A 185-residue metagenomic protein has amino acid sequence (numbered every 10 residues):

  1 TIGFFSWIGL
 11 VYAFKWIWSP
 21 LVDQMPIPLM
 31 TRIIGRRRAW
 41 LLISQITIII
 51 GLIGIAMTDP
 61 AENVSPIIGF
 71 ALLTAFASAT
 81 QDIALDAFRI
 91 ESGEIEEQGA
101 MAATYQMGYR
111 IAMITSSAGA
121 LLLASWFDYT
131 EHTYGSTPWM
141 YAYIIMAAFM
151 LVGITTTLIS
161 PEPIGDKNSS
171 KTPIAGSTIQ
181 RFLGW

Functional and structural regions predicted by a protein language model:
I2-P28, I48: Central cavity-lining transmembrane alpha-helices of secondary-active solute carriers, predominantly the Major
G3-F4, R32-R37, A100-T104: Membrane-interface alpha-helices at helix entry/exit sites of multi-pass transporters
F4-F14, L72, A103-I111, T115: Transmembrane alpha-helical cores of Major Facilitator Superfamily
A13, L73-L85: Core transmembrane helices of Major Facilitator Superfamily
Q24-M25, I83, F88-G93, W126: Helix-to-coil boundary motifs at intracellular loop junctions of multi-pass secondary transporters
Q24-Q45: Cytoplasmic membrane-interface "Motif A"-like loop-to-helix N-cap segments of 12-TM Major Facilitator Superfamily
I46-L52, A56-I68, T80-Q81, E94-W185: Intracellular loop-helix junctions on the cytosolic face of multi-pass helical membrane proteins
